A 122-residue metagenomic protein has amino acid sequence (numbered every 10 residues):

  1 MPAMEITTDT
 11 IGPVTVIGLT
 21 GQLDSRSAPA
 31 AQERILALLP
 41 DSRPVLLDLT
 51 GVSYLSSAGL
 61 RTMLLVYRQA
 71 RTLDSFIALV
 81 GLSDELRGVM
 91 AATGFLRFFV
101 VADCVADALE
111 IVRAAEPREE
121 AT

Functional and structural regions predicted by a protein language model:
P2-E33, L49: STAS-typified acidic loop motif
T7-D9, V80, A102: General small-molecule cofactor/ligand-binding pocket signal
I11-P13, D84, A106: Residues that form or immediately flank small-molecule/cofactor binding pockets and catalytic motifs
P13, F95-F98, C104: Glycine-centered tight turns that cap/initiate beta-strands
S25-F99: Amphipathic alpha-helical interaction surfaces in cytosolic regulatory modules
V100-T122: A charged, well-structured terminal subsegment
